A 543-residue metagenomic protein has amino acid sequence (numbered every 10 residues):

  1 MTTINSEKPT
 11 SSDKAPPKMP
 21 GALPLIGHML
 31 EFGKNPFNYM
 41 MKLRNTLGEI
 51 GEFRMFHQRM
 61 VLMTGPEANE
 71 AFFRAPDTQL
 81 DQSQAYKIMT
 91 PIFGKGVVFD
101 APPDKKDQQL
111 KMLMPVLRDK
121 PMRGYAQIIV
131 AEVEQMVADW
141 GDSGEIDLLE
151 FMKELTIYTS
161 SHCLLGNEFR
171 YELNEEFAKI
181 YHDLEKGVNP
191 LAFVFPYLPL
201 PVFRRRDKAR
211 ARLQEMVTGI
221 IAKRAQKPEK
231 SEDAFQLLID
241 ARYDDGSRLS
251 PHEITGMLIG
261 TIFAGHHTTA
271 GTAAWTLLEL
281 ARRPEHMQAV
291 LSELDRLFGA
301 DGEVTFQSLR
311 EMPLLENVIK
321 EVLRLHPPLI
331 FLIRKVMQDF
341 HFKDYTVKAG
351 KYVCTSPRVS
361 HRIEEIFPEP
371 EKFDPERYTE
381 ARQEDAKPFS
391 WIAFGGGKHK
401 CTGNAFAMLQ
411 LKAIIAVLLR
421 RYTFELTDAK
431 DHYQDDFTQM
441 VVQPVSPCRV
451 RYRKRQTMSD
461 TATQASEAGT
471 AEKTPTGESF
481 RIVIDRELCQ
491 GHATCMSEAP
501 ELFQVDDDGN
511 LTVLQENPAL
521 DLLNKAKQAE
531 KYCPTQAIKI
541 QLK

Functional and structural regions predicted by a protein language model:
T2-K95, F99-Q108, R123, Q127-Q135 (+3 more regions): N-terminal membrane-proximal hinge/A-helix region immediately C-terminal to the signal-anchor transmembrane segment
T3-I4, R44-N45, V133, T156 (+5 more regions): Cytochrome P450 proximal C-terminal region
N5-P17, L25, M40, D81-K87 (+4 more regions): Cytochrome P450 heme-thiolate monooxygenase catalytic core
I26-G48, E215, G219, D301-K343: Conserved cytochrome P450 K-helix E-x-x-R motif and the immediately C-terminal K′/meander segment
I259, A264, F306-Q307, K343-Y345 (+3 more regions): Cytochrome P450 heme-thiolate "Cys pocket" and heme-binding signature region
T268-M287, L291-E293, A405-R420: Cytochrome P450 catalytic-core helices
T355-Q383: Conserved cytochrome P450 K-helix/beta-meander segment immediately N-terminal to the heme-binding cysteine loop
T494-D507, E530-K543: Iron-sulfur cluster-binding cysteine motifs and their immediate structural context in ferredoxin-like electron-transfer
